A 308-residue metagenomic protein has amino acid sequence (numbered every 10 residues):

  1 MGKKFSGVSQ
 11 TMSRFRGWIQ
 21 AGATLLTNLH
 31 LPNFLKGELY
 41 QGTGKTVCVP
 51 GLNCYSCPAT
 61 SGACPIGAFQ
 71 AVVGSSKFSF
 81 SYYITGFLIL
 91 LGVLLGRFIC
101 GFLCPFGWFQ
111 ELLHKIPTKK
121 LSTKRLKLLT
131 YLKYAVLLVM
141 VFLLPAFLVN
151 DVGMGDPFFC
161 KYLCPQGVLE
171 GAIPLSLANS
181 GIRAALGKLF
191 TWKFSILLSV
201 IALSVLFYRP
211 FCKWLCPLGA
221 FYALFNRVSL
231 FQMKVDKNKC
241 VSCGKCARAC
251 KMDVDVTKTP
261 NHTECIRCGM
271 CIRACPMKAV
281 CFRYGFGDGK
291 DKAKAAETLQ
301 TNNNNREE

Functional and structural regions predicted by a protein language model:
M1-T257, T263-E308: Non-ligating segments of multi-cofactor redox enzymes
